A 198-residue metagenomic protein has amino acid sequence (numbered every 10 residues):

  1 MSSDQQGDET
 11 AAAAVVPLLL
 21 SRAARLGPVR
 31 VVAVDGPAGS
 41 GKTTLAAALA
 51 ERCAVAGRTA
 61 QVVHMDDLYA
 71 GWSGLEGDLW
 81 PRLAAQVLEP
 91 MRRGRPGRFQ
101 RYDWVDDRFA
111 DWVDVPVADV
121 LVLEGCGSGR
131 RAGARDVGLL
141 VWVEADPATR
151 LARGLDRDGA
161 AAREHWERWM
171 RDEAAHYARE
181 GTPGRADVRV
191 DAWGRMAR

Functional and structural regions predicted by a protein language model:
M1-V32: Extreme N-terminal, non-catalytic leader segments that precede Walker-type/kinase nucleotide-binding cores
P37: P-loop (Walker A) phosphate-binding loop of NTP-binding proteins
K42: Conserved lysine of the Walker
L45: Hydrophobic positions on the alpha1 helix immediately C-terminal to the Walker A/P-loop
A50-Q61: Post-Walker A helix-loop "phosphate-sensing" segment adjacent to the P-loop in P-loop NTPases
Q61, D67-L123: Conserved nucleotide-sensing/catalytic segment adjacent to the nucleotide-binding pocket in NTP-handling enzymes
V87, A110-D158: ATP-dependent NMP and nucleoside kinases share a basic, alpha-helical "lid"
R108, W112, R130, G159-R198: Small-molecule kinase domains that catalyze NTP-dependent phosphoryl transfer to phosphate-bearing small molecules
